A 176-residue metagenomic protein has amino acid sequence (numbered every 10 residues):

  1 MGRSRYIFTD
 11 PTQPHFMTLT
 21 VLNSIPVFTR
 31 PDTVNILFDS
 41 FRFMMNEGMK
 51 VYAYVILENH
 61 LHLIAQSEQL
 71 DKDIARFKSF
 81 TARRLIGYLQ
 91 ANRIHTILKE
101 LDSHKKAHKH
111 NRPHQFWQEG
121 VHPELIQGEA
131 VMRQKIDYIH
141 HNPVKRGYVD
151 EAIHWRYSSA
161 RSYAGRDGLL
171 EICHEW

Functional and structural regions predicted by a protein language model:
M1-W176: Short catalytic/metal-binding and nucleic-acid-binding patches
